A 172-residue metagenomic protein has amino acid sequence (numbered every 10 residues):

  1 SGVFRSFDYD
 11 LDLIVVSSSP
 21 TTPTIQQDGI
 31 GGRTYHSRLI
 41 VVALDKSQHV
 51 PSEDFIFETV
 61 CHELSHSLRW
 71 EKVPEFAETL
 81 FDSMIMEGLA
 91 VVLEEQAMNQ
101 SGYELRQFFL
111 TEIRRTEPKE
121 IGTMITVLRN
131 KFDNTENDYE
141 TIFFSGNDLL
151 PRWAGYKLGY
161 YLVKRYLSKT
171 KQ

Functional and structural regions predicted by a protein language model:
S1-S37, E53: Auxiliary, metal-adjacent structural segments of Zn-dependent hydrolase domains
R38-A43: C-terminal edge-of-domain segments
L44-T59, F81: Short pre-active-site segment immediately N-terminal to the catalytic Zn-binding motif
E58-E71, E87-V91: Active-site recognition of the HExxH zinc-binding catalytic motif
P74-F76: Membrane-interface helix caps and helix-loop-helix hairpins in membrane proteins
L80-V127: Post-HExxH zinc-binding segment in Zn-dependent metallohydrolases
I125-Q172: Pan-zinc metallopeptidase signature
